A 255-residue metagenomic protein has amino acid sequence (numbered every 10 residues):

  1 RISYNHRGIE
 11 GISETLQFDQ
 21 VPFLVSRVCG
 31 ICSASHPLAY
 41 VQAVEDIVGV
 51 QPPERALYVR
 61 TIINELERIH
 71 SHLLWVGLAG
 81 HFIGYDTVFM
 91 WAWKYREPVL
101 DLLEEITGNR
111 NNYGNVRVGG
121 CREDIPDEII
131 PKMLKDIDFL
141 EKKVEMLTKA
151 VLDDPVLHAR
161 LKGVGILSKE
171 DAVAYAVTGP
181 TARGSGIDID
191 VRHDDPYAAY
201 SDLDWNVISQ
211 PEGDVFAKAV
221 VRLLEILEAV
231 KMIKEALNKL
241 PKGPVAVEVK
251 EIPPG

Functional and structural regions predicted by a protein language model:
I2-G255: Active-site bordering "gate/hinge" segments that shape substrate access to catalytic or cofactor-binding pockets
